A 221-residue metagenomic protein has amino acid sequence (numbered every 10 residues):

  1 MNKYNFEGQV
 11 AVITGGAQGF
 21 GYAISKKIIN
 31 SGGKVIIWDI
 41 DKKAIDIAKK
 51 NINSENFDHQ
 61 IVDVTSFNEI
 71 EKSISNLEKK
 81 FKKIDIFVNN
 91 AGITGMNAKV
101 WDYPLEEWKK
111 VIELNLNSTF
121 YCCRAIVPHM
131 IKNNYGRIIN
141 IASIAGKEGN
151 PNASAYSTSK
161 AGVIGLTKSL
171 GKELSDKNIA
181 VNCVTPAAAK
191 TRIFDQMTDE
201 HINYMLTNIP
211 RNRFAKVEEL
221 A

Functional and structural regions predicted by a protein language model:
K42-K43, I61-S73, L105, E218-E219: The beta1-alpha1 cofactor-binding region of Rossmann-like NAD(H)/NADP(H)-dependent oxidoreductases
A98-V100, E107-I112, F194, M205: Substrate-binding pocket helix/loop in short-chain dehydrogenase/reductase
W101, E148-S154, D176-K177, N212: Active-site loop immediately N-terminal to the catalytic Tyr-X3-Lys motif of short-chain dehydrogenase/reductase
C123, S159, T167: Active-site helix of classical SDR
P128, K172-D176: Alpha-helical segment proximal to the catalytic Tyr-Lys
S143: Residue(s) in the substrate-gating loop at a strand-loop-helix junction that position the organic substrate next
I209-L220: A conserved structural motif in NAD(P)-dependent oxidoreductases
